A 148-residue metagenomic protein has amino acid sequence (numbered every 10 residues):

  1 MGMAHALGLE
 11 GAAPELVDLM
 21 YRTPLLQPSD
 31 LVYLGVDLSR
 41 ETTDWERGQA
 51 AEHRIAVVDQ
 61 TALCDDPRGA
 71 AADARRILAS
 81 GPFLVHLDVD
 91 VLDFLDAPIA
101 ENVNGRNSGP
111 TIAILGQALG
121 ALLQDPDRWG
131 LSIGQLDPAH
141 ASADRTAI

Functional and structural regions predicted by a protein language model:
M1-I148: Conserved alpha-helical scaffold segments that buttress catalytic/binding sites
